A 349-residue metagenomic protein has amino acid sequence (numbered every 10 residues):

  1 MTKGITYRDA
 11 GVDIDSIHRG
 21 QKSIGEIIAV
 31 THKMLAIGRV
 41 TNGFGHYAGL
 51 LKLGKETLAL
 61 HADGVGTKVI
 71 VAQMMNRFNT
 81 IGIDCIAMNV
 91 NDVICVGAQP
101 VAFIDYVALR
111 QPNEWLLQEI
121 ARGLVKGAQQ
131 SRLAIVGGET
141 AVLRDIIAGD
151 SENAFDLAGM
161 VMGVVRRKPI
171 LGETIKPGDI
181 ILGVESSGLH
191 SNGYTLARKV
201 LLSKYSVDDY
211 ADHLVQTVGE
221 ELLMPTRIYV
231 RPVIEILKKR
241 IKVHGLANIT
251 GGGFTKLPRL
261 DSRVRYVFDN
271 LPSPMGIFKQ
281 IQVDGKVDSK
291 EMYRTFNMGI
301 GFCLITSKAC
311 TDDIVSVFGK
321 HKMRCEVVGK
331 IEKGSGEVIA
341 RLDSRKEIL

Functional and structural regions predicted by a protein language model:
T2-G11, L116-A134, I147-L157, D208 (+2 more regions): Glycine-/charge-enriched secondary-structure boundary and capping motifs
T2-M34: N-terminal amphipathic/basic leader segments beginning at the initiator methionine
D15-I17, V65, Q99, T250: Alpha-helical hydrophobic packing sites
I24, L50, N89-V90, A197-V200 (+3 more regions): Buried hydrophobic packing segments
E26-S187: Glycine-rich phosphate/pyrophosphate-binding loop regions near the starts of catalytic domains
A62, K168-L214, V218: Short, acidic (Asp/Glu-rich) active-site segment that either coordinates a divalent metal cofactor
V142, G163-R166, D179-I181, E185-S191 (+6 more regions): Glycine-rich beta-alpha junction loops
